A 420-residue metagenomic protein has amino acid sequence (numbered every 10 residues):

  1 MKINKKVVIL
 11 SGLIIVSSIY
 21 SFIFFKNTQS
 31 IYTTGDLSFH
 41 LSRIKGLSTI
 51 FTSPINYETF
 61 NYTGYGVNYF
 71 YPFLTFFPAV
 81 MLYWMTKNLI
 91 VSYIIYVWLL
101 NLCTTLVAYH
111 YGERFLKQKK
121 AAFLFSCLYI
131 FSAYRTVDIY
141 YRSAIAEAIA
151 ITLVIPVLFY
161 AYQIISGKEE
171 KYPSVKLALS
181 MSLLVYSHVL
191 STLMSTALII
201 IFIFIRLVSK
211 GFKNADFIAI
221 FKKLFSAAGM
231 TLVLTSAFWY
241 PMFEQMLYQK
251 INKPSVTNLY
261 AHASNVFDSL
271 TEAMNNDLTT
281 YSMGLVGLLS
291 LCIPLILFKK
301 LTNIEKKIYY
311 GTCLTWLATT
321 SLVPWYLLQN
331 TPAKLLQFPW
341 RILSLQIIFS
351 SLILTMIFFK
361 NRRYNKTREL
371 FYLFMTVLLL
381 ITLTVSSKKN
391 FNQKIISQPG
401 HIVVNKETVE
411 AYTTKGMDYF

Functional and structural regions predicted by a protein language model:
M1-I23: Start-transfer (signal-anchor) and selected internal transmembrane alpha helices of multi-pass inner/ER membrane
S17-F115, K120-L153: Active-site lumenal/periplasmic loops and adjacent helix-entry segments of GT-C-fold, multi-pass membrane
S18-F25, I50, A121-Y140, L234-K253 (+2 more regions): Membrane-interface helix-loop junctions at the exits of transmembrane helices
Y32-T33, T136-A148, K253-L278, L317-F349 (+2 more regions): Membrane-helix boundary/interfacial segments in multi-pass membrane proteins
V157-P173: Membrane-interface transmembrane helices that cradle and orient dolichyl/undecaprenyl
P173-V189, A227-V233: Membrane-interface alpha helices of multi-pass inner-membrane proteins
M194-M230: Perimembrane helix-loop-helix junctions
M230-V233, M283-K306, L314: Hydrophobic, aromatic-rich transmembrane alpha-helices and their immediate juxtamembrane boundary segments
